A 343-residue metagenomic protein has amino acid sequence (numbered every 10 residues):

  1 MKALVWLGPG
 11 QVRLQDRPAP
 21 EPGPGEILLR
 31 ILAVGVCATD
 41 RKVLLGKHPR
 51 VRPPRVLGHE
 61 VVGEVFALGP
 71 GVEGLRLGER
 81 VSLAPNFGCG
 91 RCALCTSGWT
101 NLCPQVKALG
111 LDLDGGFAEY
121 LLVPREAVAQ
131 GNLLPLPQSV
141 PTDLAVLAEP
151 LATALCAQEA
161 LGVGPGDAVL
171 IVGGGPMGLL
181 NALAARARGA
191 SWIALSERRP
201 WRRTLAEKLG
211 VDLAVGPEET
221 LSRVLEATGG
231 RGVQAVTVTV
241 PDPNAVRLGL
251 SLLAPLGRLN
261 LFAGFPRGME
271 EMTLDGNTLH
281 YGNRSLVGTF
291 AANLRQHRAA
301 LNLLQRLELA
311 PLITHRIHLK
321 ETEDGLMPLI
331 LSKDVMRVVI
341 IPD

Functional and structural regions predicted by a protein language model:
M1, R247-S251, L294-D343: C-terminal hydrophobic helical "lid"/dimerization subdomain of Rossmann-like NAD(P)H-dependent oxidoreductases
M1-V62, L121-V123, A127, D343: Short N-terminal strand-loop motif that marks the start of NAD(P)H/FAD-dependent oxidoreductase cofactor-binding domains
P20-V34, K47-T96, L134-P137: Glycine-rich beta-strand-centered segment in the early N-terminal region that forms part of a ligand/cofactor-binding
L77, V81, Q138-E219: Mid-domain Rossmann-like dinucleotide-binding core that forms the NAD(H)/NADP(H) cofactor-binding site
S82, Q234-T237: N-terminal Rossmann-like NAD(P) cofactor-binding module of classical short-chain dehydrogenase/reductase
C89-V172: NAD(P)H dinucleotide-binding glycine-rich loop of Rossmann-like/cofactor-binding domains, especially the beta1-alpha1
T220-G230: Short amphipathic alpha-helix with an adjacent loop that forms part of the alpha/beta core around
P243-L303, I341-D343: Glycine-rich phosphate-binding loop and adjacent beta-alpha segment of Rossmann(oid) nucleotide-cofactor-binding
